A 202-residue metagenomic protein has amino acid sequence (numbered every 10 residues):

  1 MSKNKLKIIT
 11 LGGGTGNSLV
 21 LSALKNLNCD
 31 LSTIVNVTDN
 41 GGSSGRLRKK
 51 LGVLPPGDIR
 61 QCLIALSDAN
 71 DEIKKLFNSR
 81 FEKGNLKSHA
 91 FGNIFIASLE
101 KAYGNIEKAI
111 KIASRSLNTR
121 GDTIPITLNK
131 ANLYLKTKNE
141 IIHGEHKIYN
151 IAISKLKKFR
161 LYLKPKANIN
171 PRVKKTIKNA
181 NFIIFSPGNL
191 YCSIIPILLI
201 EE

Functional and structural regions predicted by a protein language model:
M1-V53, G57: Gly/lys/ser-thr-rich phosphate-binding loops in alpha/beta enzymes that coordinate phosphoanhydride or phosphate groups
K5, N28, R120, A180-N181: Short, well-ordered alpha-helix to beta-strand connector turns
T38-S154: Electropositive, gly/pro-rich neighborhoods at or near active sites that engage anionic ligands
N129-P187: Active-site gating loop/helix substructures
G188-C192: Active-site donor-nucleotide binding/catalytic segment of nucleotide-sugar enzymes
I197-E202: Charged helix-capping and loop-helix junction motifs
